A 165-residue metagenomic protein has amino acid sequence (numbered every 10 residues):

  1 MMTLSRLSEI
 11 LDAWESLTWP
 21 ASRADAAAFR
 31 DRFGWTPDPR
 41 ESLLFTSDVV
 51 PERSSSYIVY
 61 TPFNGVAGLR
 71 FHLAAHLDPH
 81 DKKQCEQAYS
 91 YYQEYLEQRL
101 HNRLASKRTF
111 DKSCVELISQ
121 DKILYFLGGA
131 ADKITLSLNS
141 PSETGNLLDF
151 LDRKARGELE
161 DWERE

Functional and structural regions predicted by a protein language model:
M1-D111, Q120-I123, G129-E165: Short helix/turn-capping signatures at newly exposed starts of structured segments
L117: Short aromatic-centered micro-motifs
